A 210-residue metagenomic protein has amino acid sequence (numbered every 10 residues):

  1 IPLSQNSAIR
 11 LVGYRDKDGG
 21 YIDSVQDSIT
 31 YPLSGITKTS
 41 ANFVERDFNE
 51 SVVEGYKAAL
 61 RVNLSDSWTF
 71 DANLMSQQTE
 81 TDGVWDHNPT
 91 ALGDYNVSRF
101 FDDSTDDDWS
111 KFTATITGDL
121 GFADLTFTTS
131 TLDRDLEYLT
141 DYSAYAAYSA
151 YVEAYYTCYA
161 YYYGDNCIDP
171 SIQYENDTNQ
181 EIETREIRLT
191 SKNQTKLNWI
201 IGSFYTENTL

Functional and structural regions predicted by a protein language model:
I1-T81, S110, Q180-R185, K192-T206: Transmembrane beta-barrel wall of Gram-negative outer-membrane proteins
Y14, D18-V25, T79, G83 (+3 more regions): Short, solvent-exposed beta-strand-terminating loops
I22-D47, D82-F100, D141-E175: Solvent-exposed loop segments that connect transmembrane elements
D47-N49, R61, D103-T105, I116 (+1 more regions): Residues embedded in well-ordered secondary-structure elements
T69-W109, N176-T178, N208-L210: Flexible loop and strand-edge segments within Gram-negative outer membrane beta-barrel domains
N73-M75, W109-Y138, D169-L210: Face-selective signature of the C-terminal outer-membrane beta-barrel domain
